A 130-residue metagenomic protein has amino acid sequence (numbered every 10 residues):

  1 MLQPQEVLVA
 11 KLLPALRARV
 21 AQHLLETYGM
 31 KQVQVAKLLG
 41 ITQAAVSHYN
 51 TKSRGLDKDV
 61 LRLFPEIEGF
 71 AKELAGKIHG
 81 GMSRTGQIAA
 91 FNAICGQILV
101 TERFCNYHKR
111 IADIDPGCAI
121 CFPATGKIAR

Functional and structural regions predicted by a protein language model:
M1-R17: Short, Lys/Arg-enriched anionic-surface-contact patches
L13-G29: Short, amphipathic alpha-helical "recognition" segments used to contact nucleic acids or chromatin
K31-K37: Short alpha-helical "recognition helix" segments of helix-turn-helix
G40-A44: Short coil turns linking two alpha-helices in DNA-binding domains
S47-H48: Key DNA-contacting residues within the recognition helix of helix-turn-helix
K52: Alpha-helical DNA-recognition elements
L56-E73: Short Lys/Arg-enriched helix C-cap and helix-to-coil transition segments that create basic nucleic-acid-contact patches
F70-R130: Helix-turn-helix/homeodomain-like alpha-helical modules used for DNA recognition and transcription-factor dimerization
